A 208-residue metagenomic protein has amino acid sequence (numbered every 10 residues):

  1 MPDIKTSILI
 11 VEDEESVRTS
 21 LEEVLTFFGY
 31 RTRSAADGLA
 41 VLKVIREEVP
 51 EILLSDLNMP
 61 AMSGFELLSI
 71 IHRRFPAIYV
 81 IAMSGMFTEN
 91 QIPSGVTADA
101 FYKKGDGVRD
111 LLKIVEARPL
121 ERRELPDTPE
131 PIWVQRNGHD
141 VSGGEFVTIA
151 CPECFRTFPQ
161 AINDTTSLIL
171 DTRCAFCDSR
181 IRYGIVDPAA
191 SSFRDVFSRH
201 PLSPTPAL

Functional and structural regions predicted by a protein language model:
E14-R33: Two-component/phosphorelay signaling modules centered on CheY-like receiver
S34-K43, G64: Helix N-cap/capping motif at the beta->alpha junctions
D56: Active-site residues of response regulator receiver
M59: Receiver (REC) domain active-site loop signature in two-component systems and cognate sites in sensor histidine kinases
F65-P76: Short amphipathic alpha-helix used as the core "switch/output" element in two-component signaling
E66, G85-I114, R123-P126: Alpha4 helix (beta4-alpha4-beta5 surface) of REC/receiver domains from two-component response regulators
I81-M83: Hydrophobic/aromatic residues positioned on beta-strands within the core alpha/beta folds
P131-L208: C-terminal output/effector regions of signal-responsive regulators
